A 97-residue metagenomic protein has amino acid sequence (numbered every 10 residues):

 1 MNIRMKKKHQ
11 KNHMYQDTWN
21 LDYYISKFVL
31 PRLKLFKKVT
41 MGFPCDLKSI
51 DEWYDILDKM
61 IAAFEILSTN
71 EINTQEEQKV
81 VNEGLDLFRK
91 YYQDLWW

Functional and structural regions predicted by a protein language model:
M1-W97: Long, non-globular targeting/processing and low-complexity regions
